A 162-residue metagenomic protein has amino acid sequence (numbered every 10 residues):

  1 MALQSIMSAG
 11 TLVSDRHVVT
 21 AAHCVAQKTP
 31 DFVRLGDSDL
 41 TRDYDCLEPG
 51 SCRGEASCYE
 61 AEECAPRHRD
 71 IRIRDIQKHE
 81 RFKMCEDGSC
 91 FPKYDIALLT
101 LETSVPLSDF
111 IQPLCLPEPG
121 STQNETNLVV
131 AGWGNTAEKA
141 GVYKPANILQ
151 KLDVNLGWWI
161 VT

Functional and structural regions predicted by a protein language model:
M1-T162: Extracellular "complement/coagulation-type" protease architecture
